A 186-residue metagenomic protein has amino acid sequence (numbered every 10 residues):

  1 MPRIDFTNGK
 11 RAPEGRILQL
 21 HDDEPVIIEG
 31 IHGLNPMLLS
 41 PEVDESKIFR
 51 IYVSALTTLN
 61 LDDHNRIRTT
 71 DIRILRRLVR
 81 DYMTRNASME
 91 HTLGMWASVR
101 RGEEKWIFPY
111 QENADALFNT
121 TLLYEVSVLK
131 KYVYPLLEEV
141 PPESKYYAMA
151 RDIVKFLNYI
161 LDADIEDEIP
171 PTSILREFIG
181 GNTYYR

Functional and structural regions predicted by a protein language model:
M1-V26, A87-V99: ATP-dependent small-molecule kinase phosphotransfer cores that center on conserved nucleotide phosphate-binding segments
P25-E29, Y52: Structural recognition of the conserved hydrophobic beta-strand(s) that form the central parallel beta-sheet of P-loop
I31-L34: Short beta->alpha connector loops
P36-R186: Conserved NTP phosphate-binding and transfer environment spanning the P-loop NTPase/kinase superfamily
